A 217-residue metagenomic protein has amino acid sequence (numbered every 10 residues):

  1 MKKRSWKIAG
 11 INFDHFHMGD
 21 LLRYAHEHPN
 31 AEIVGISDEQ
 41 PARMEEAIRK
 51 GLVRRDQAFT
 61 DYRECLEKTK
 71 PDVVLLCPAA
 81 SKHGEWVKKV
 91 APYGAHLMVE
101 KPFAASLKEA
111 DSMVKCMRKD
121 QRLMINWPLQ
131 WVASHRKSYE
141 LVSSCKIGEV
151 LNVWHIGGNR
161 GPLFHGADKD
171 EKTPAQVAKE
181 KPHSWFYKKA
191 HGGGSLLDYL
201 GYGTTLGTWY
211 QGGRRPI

Functional and structural regions predicted by a protein language model:
M1-V53: N-terminal Rossmann-like dinucleotide-binding module
A9, E32-D38, R43, G51-T69 (+2 more regions): Internal alpha/beta domain cores that form substrate/cofactor-binding pockets in large enzymes and binding proteins
A9-I11, S37, C77, N126 (+1 more regions): Short hydrophobic segments within beta-strands
H15-H17, H83, H96, Y202 (+1 more regions): Histidine-centered active-site/metal-ligand motif
L66-K68, D72-V73, A79-A80, G84-W131 (+1 more regions): Beta-strand-loop-alpha-helix segment that lines the small-molecule cofactor/substrate pocket of alpha/beta enzymes
Q121, Q130-I217: Predominantly a Rossmann-like dinucleotide-binding segment in NAD(P)-dependent oxidoreductases
